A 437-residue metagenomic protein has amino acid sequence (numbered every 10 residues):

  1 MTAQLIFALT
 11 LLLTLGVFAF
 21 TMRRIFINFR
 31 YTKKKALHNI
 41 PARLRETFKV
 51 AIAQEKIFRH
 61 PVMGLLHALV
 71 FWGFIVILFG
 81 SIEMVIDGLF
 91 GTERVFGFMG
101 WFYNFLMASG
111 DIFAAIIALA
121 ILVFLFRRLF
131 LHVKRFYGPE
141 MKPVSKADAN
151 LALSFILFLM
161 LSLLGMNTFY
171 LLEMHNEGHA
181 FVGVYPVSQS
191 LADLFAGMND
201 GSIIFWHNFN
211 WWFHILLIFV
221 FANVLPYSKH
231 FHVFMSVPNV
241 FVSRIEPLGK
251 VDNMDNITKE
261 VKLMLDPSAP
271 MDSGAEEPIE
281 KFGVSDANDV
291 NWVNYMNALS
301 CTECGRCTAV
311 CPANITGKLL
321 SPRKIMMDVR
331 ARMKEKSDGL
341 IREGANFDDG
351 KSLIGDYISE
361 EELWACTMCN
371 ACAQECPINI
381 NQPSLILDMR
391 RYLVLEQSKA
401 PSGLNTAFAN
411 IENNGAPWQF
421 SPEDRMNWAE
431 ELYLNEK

Functional and structural regions predicted by a protein language model:
M1-P270: Membrane-embedded alpha-helical bundles of multi-pass integral membrane proteins
A3, F7, M107, V293 (+2 more regions): Short, glycine/acidic-rich beta->alpha junctions
L5-I6, T21-M22, P61-A68, I75 (+6 more regions): Peripheral terminal and linker regions in Fe-S/redox and tRNA-modifying enzymes
R24-N28, I215-L217, C304-A309, C366-N370 (+1 more regions): Short acidic (Asp/Glu) and glycine-rich catalytic loops that position anionic groups and cofactors
K56-L66, E83, D286-A298, E303 (+1 more regions): Aromatic-capped, Gly/Pro-kinked transmembrane alpha-helices
L65-W72, A147-D148, F155, N297 (+3 more regions): Short, well-ordered loop/turn elements at secondary-structure boundaries
P270-A298, T308, N314-F420: Ferredoxin-type iron-sulfur electron-transfer modules in oxidoreductases and energy-metabolism complexes
